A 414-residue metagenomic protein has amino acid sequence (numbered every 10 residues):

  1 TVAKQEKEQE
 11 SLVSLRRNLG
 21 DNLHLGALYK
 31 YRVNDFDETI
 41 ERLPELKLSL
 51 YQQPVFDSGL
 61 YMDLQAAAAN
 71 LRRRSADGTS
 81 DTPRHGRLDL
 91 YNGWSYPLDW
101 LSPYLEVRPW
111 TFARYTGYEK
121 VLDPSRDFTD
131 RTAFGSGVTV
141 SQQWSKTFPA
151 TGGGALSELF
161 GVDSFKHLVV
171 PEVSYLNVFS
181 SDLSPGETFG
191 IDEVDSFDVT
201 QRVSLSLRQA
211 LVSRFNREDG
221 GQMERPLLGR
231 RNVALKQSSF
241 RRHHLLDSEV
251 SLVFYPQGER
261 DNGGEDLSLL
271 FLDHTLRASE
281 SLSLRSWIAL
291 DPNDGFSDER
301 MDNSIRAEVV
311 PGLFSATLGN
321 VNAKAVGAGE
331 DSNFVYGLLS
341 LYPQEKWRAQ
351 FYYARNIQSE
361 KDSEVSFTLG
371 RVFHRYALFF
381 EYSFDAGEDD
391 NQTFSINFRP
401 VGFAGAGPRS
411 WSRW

Functional and structural regions predicted by a protein language model:
T1-W414: Outer-membrane beta-barrel proteins and related beta-barrel translocases across Gram-negative bacteria
